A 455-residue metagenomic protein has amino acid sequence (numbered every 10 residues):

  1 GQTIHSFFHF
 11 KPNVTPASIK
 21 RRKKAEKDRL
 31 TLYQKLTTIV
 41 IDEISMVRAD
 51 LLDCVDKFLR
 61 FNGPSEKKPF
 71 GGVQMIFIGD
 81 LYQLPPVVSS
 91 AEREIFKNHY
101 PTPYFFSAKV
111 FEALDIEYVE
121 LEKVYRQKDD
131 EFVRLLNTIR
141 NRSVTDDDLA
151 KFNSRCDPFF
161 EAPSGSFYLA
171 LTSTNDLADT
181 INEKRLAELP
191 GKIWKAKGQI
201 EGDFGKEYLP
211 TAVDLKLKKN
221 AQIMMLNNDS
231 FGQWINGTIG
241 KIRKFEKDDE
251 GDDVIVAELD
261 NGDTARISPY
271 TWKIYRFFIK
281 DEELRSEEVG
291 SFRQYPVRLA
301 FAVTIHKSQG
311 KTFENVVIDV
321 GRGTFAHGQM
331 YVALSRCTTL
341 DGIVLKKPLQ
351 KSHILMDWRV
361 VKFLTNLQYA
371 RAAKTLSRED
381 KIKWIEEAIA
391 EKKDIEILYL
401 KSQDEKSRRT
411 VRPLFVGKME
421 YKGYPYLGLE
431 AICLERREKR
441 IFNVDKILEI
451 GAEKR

Functional and structural regions predicted by a protein language model:
G1-E379: Conserved ATP-binding/catalytic motifs of P-loop helicase motor domains
E379-R455: Core beta-strand-centered patch of the WYL/Sm-like small regulatory domain
